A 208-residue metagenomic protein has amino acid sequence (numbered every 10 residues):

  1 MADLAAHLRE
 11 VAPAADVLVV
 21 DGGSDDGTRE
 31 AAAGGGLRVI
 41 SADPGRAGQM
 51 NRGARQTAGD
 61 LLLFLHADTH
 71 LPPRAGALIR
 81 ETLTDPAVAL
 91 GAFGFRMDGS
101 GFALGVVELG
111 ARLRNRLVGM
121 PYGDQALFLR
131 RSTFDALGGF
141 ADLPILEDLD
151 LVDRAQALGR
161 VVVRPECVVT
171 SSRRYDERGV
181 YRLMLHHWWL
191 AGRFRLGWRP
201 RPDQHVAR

Functional and structural regions predicted by a protein language model:
M1-A12: Short, well-formed alpha-helical segments that are part of the catalytic scaffolds of diverse glycosyltransferases
M1-A2, D26-G34: Acidic helix N-cap motif at the loop->helix transition within catalytic regions of sugar-transfer enzymes
D21-R29, T69: A conserved acidic beta->alpha catalytic loop
S41-T57: Glycine-rich, basic loop-to-helix element that forms the pyrophosphate-binding segment of sugar-nucleotide handling
L62: Short aromatic/hydrophobic "clamp" motif used to bind/position activated sugar donors
P73-A103: Conserved donor NDP-sugar-binding/catalytic core segment of glycosyltransferases
L90-F102, A111-L129: A recurrent flexible, glycine/aromatic-enriched loop bordering the glycosyltransferase active site that acts as
D153-R208: Hydrophobic helical membrane-anchoring modules
